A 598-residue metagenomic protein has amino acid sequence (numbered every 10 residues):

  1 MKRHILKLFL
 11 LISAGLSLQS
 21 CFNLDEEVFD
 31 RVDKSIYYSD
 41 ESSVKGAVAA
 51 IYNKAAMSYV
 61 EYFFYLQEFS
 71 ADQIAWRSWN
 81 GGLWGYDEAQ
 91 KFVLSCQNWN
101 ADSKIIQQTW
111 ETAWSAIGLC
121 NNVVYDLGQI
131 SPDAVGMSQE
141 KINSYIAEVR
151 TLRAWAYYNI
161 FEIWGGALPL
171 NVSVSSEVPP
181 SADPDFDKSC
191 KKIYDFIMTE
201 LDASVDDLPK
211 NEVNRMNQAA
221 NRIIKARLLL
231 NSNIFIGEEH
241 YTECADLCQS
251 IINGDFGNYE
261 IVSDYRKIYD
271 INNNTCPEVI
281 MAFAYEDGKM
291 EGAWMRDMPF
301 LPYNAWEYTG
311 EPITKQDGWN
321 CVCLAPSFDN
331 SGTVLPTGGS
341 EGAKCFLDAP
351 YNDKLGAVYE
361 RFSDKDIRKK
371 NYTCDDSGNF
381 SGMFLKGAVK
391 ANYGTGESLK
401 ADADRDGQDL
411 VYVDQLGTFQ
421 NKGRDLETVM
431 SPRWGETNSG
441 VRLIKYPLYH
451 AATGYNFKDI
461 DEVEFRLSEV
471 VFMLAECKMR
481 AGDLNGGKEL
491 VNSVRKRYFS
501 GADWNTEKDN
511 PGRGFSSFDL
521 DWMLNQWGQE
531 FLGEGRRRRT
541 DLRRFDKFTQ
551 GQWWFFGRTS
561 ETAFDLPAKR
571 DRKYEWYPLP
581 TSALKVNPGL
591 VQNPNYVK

Functional and structural regions predicted by a protein language model:
M1-D30: Bacterial Sec-dependent N-terminal signal peptides
C21-S70, P580-K598: Membrane-proximal, proline-rich intrinsically disordered regions
S35, Y62-W84, L170-S173, P209-I224 (+2 more regions): Short, surface-exposed recognition loops and adjoining beta-strand edges that mediate ligand/DNA contacts, enriched
K45-G46, N53-E61, L83-W164, D185-D195 (+5 more regions): Conserved, well-structured interaction surfaces
A89-Q97, S103-W110, E260-L467, F548-K598: Elongated scaffold/linker segments in the mid-to-C-terminal portions of large proteins
